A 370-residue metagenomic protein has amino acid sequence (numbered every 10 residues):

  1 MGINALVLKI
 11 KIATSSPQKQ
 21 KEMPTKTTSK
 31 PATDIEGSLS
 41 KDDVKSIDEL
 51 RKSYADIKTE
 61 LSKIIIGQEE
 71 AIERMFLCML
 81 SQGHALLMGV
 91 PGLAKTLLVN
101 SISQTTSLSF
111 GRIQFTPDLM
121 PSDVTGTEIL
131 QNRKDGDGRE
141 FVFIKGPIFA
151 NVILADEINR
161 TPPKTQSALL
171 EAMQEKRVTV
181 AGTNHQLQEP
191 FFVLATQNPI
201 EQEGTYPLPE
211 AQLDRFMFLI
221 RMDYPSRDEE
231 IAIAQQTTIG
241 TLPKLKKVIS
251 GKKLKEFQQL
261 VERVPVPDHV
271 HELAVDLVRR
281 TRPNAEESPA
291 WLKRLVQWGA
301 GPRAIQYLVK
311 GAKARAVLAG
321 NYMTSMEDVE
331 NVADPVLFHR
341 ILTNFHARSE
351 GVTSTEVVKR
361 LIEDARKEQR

Functional and structural regions predicted by a protein language model:
M23-K41, A285-R370: C-terminal engagement/docking regions of AAA+ P-loop ATPases
S46-L50, I64, T205, L219-W291 (+4 more regions): Conserved C-terminal "switch" segment of AAA+ ATPases
D48-V90: Pre-Walker A (pre-P-loop) alpha-helix and adjacent loop at the N terminus of AAA/AAA+ ATPase modules, a conserved
R74-F76, R133-L154: Conserved alpha-helical scaffold flanking the Walker A/P-loop in AAA+ ATPase domains
M79-T116: Walker A/P-loop
T105-R133: AAA+/P-loop NTPase substrate/partner-engagement loops
Q131-G136, T161-T165, M173-G251, K255-R263 (+1 more regions): Canonical AAA+ ATPase core
D156-E157, A168: Walker B catalytic acidic pair
